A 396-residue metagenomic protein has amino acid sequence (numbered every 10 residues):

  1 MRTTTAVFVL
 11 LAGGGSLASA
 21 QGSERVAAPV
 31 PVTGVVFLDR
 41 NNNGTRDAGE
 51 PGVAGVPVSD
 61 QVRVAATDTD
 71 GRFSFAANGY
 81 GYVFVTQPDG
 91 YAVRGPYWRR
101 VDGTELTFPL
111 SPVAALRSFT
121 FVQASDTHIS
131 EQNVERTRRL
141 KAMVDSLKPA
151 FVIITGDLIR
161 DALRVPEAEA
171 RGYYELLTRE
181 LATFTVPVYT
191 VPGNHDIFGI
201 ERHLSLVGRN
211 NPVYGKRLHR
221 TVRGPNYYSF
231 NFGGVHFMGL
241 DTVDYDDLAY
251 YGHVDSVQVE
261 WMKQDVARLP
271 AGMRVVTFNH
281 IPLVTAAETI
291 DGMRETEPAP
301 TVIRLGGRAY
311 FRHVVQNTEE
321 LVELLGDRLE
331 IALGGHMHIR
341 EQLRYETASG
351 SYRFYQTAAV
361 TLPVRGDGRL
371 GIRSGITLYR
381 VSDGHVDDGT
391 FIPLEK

Functional and structural regions predicted by a protein language model:
T5-G15: Bacterial N-terminal signal peptides
E24-T33, R40, G52, G79 (+2 more regions): N-terminal active-site segment of His-dependent metallophosphoesterases
R40-A48, G52, S59-A76: Short, acidic Ser/Thr/Gly-rich low-complexity loop/linker segments typical of extracellular and cell-surface proteins
V64, G79-Y91: A short, solvent-exposed beta-strand micro-motif common in secreted/extracellular proteins
D89-A92, Y97, R171-R274, P300-R304 (+2 more regions): Extended active-site neighborhood of metal-dependent phosphoesterases/phosphodiesterases
D126, G156-D157, G193-N194, H280 (+1 more regions): Active-site glycine-centered loops adjacent to acidic/histidine catalytic or metal-binding residues that shape
F151, D291-H313: A solvent-exposed, charged loop/short amphipathic helix patch at secondary-structure junctions
I159, L269-R294: Short acidic, glycine-rich surface-loop motifs adjacent to enzyme active sites
